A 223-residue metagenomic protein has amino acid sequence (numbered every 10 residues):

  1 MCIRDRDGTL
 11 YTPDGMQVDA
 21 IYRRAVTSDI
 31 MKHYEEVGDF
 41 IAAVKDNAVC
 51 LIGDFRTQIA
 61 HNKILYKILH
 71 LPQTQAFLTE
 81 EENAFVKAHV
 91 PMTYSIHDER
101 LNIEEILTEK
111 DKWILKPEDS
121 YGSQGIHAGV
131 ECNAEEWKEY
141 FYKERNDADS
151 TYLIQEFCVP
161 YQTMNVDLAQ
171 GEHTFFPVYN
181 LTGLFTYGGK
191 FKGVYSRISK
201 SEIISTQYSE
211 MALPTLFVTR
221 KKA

Functional and structural regions predicted by a protein language model:
R4-A223: Domain-scale recognition of functional cores that engage charged ligands
